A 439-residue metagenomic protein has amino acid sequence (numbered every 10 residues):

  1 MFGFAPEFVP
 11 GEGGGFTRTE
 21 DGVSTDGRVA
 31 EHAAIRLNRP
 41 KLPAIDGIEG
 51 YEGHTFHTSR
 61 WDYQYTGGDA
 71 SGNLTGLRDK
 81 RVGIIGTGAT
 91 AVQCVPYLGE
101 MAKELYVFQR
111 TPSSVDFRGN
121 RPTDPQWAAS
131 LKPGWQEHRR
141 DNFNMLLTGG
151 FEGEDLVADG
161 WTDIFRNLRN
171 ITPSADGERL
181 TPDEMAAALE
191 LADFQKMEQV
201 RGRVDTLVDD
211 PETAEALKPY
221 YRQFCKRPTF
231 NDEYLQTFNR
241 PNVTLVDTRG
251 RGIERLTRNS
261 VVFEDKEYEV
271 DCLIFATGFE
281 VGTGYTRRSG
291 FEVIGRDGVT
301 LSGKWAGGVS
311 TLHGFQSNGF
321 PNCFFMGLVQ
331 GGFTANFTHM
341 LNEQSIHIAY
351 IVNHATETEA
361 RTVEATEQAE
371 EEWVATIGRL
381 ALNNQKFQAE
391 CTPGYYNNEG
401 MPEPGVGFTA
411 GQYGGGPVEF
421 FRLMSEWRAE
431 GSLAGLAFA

Functional and structural regions predicted by a protein language model:
M1-T55, R60, Q64, L74-D79 (+2 more regions): N-terminal FAD-binding dinucleotide-binding subdomain shared by FAD-dependent oxidases/monooxygenases
K41, Q93-C94: Hydrolases whose catalytic domains are alpha/beta-hydrolase-1, hotdog thioesterase, or metallo-beta-lactamase-like
D69: Acidic/histidine-rich helix-loop elements that form or flank divalent-metal/phosphate-binding sites at the catalytic
T90: Hydrophobic/small residue at the entry helix of a nucleotide-binding pocket
Y97-L98: Aromatic pocket-lining residues of Rossmann-like dinucleotide-binding sites
